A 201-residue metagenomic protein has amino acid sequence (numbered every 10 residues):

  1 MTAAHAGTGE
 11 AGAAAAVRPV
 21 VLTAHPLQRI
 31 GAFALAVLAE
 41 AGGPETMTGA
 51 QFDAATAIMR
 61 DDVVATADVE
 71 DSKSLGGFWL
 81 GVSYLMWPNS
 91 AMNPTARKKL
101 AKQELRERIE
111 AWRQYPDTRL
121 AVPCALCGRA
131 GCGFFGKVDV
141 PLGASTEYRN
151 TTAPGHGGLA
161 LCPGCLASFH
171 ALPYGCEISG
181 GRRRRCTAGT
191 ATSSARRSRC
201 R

Functional and structural regions predicted by a protein language model:
M1-V122, C176, S193-R201: N-terminal alpha-helical interaction blocks
L35, V82, F135-V138, I178 (+1 more regions): Aromatic-residue detector
T95-K98, G133-F135, G157: N-terminal start-of-chain detector that recognizes signal peptides and the immediate post-cleavage beginning
K102-E104, D139-L142, G164: A short linear-motif detector with a strong N-terminal bias
L120-P123, G128-T152: Short recognition patches in nucleic-acid-associated and regulatory proteins
Y148-R201: Domain-exit/linker segments immediately C-terminal to small folded modules
